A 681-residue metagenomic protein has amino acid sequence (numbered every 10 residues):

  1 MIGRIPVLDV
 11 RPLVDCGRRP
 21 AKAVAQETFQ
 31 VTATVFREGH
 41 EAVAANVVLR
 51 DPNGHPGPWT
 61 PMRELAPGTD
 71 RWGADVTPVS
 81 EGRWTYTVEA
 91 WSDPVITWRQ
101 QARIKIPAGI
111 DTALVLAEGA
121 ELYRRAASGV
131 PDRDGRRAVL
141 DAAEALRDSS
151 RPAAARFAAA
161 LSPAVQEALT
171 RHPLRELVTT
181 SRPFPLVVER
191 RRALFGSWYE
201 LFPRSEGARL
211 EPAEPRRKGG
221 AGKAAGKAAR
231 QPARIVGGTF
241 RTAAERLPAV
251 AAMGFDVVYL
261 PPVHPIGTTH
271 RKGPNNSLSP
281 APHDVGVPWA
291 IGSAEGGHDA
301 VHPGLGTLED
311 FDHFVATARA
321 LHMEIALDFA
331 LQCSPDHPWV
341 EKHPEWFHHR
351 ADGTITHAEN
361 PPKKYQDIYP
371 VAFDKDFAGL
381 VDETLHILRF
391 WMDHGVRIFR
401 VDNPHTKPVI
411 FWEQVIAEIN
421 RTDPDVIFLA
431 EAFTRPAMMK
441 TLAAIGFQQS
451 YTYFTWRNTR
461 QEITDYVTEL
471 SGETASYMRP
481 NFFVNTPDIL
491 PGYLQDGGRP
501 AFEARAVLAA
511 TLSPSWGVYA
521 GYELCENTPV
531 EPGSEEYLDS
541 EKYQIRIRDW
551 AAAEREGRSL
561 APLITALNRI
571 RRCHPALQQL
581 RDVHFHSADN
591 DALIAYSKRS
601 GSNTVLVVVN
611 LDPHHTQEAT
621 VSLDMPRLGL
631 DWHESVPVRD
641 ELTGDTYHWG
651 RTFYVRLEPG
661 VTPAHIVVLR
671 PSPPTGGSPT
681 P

Functional and structural regions predicted by a protein language model:
M1-A229, V236-D256, A444-G446, T464-S471 (+3 more regions): Carbohydrate-interacting/catalytic domains
A33, L201, V250, L260 (+10 more regions): Conserved, mostly hydrophobic/aromatic
R192-G238, I266-F314, E341-A378, L538-I547: Aromatic- and acidic-residue-enriched carbohydrate-binding clefts of CAZyme catalytic domains
S197-Y199, V258-L260, I325-L327, F399 (+4 more regions): Hydrophobic faces of well-ordered beta-strands that scaffold small-molecule active sites in alpha/beta enzyme cores
G238-A249, D376-W391, A501-A506: Short, acidic/polar
R241-A251, W289, S293, H302 (+11 more regions): Glycan-processing catalytic domains of CAZymes
E341, E345, H349, A372-L442: Active-site neighborhood of glycoside hydrolase catalytic domains
I416-E431, P436, N458-S534: Catalytic-core region of carbohydrate-active enzymes that cleave or remodel glycosidic bonds
